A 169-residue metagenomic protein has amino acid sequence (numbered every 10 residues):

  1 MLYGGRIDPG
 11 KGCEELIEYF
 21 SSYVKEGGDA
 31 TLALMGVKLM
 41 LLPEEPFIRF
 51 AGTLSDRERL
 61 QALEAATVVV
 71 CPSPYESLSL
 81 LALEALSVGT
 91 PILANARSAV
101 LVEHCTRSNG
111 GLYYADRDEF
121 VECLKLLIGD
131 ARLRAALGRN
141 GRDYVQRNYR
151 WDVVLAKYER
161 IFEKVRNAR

Functional and structural regions predicted by a protein language model:
M1-K11, I17-S21: Conserved donor-binding/catalytic core segment of Leloir-type glycosyltransferases
L39-L60, V68: Nucleotide-activated donor-binding/catalytic signature segment of Leloir-type glycosyltransferases, i.e., the conserved
P43, R97-S108, Y113: Short acidic/histidine- and often glycine-rich active-site loop of Leloir-type glycosyltransferases that engages
P74: Aromatic "clamp/platform" in nucleotide-sugar-dependent glycosyltransferases that forms part of the donor/acceptor
S79-A82, L101: Short glycine/serine-rich donor-binding loops of glycosyltransferases
P91-N95: Short hydrophobic beta-strand element within catalytic cores of glycosyltransferases and related nucleotide-activated
R107, G111-D118, L126-A131: Conserved acidic donor-binding segment of nucleotide-sugar-dependent glycosyltransferases
L126, L133-R147, K157-R160: A short, well-ordered alpha-helix in the C-terminal region of glycosyltransferases
